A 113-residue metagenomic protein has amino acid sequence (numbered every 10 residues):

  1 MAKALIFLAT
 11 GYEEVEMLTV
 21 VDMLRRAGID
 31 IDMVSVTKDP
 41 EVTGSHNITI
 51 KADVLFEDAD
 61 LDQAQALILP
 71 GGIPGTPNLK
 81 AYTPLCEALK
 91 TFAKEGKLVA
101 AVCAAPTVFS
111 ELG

Functional and structural regions predicted by a protein language model:
M1-E95, T107-E111: Extended, subdomain-level signal for the structured scaffold at the beginning of enzyme domains
V102-C103: Short, thiol/selenol-centered motifs that function as redox-active sites or metal-ligating centers
